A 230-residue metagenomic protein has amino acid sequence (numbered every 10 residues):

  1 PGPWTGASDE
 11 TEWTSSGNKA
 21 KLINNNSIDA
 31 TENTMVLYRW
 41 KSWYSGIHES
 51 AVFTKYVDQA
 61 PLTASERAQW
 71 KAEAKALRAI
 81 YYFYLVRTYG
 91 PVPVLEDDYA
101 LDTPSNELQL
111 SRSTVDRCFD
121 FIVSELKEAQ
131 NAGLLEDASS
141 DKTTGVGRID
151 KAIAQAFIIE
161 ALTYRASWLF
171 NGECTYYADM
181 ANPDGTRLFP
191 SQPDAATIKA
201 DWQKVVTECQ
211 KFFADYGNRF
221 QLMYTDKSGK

Functional and structural regions predicted by a protein language model:
P1-A20, K71, G90-V92, E96 (+4 more regions): An aromatic- and glycine-enriched ligand-binding surface/loop that stacks and positions planar moieties
T14-Y89, S105-V146: Conserved, well-structured interaction surfaces
V57, D97-D98: Active-site-proximal beta-strand/loop segments in catalytic clefts of secreted hydrolases
D98-P104: Short linear capping/connector segments at secondary-structure termini
